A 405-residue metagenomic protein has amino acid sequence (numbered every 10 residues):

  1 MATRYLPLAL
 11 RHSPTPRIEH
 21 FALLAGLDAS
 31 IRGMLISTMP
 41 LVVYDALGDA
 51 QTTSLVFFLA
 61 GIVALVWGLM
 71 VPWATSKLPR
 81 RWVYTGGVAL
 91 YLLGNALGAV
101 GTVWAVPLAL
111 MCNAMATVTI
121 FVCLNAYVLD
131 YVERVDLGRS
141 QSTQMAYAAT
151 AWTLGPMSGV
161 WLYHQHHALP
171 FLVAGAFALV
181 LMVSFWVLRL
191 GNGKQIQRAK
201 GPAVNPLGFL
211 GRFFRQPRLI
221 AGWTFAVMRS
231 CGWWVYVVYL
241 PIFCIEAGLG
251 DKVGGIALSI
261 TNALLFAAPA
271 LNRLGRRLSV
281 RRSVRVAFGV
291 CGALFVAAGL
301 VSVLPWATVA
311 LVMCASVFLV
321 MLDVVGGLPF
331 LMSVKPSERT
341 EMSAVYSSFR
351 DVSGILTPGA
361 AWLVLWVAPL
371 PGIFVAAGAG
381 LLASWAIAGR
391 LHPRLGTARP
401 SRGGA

Functional and structural regions predicted by a protein language model:
A2-P16, N192-T224, A405: Juxtamembrane intracellular "pre-TM" segments in multi-pass secondary transporters
L6-G61, R218-A257: Helix-loop boundary and gating motifs at the non-cytosolic
L55-P72, S259-A270: Central cavity-lining transmembrane alpha-helices of secondary-active solute carriers, predominantly the Major
W67-P79, Y163, A267-V280, L365: Helix-to-loop junctions at the C-terminal end of transmembrane segments in multipass secondary transporters
W82-A96, R282-A297: Structural signature of the two symmetry-related core transmembrane helices
T119-V132, M321-V334: Intracellular juxtamembrane helix-capping segments at the cytosolic ends of symmetry-related transmembrane helices
P170-W186, F374-G389: Symmetry-related core transmembrane helices of the 12-TM Major Facilitator Superfamily/SLC fold
E338-W366: A late C-terminal transmembrane helix in Major Facilitator Superfamily
